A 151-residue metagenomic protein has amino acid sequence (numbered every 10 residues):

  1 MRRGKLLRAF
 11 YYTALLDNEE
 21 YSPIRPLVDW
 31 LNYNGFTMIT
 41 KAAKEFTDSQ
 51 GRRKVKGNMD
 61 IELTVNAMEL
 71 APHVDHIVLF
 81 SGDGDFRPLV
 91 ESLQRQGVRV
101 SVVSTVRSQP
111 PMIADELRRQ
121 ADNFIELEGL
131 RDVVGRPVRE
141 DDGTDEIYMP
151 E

Functional and structural regions predicted by a protein language model:
M1-E151: Terminal and domain-boundary accessory regions
